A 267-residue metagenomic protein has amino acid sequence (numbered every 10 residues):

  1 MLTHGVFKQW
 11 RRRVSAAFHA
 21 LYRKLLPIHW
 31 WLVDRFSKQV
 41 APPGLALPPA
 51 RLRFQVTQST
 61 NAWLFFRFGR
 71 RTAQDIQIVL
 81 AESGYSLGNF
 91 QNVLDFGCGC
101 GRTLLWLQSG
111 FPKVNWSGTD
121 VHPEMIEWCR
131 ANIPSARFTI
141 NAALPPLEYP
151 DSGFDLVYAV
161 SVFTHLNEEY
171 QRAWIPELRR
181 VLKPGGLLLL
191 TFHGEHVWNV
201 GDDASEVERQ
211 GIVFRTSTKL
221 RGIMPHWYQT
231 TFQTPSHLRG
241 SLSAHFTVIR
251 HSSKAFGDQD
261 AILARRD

Functional and structural regions predicted by a protein language model:
M1-L2: Short, intrinsically disordered terminal tails adjacent to the first/last structured region
K8-N92, G99-P146, E168, A173 (+1 more regions): Class I (Rossmann-like) S-adenosyl-L-methionine-dependent methyltransferase catalytic domain, capturing the SAM-binding
L147-V157: A short acidic, Gly/Pro-enriched loop at the edge of an enzyme's catalytic core that lines a small-molecule cofactor
L156-E169: A short SAM/SAH-binding and catalytic strip from SAM-dependent methyltransferases
R172-P184: A short glycine-rich, Lys/Arg-flanked "PGG" loop and its adjoining helix->strand segment in the class I
